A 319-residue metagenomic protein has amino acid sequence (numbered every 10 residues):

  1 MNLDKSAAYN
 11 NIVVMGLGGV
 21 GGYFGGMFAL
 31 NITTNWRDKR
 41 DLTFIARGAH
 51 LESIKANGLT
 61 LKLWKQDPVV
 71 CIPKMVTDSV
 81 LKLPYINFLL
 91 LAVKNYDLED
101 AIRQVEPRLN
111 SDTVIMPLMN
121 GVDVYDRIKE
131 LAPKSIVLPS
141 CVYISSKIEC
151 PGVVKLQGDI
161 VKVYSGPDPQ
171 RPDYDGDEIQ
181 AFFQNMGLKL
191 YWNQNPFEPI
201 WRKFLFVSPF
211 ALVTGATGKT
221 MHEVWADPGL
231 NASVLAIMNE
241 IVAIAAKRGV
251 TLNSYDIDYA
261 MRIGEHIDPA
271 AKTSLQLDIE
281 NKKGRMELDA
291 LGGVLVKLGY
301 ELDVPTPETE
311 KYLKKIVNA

Functional and structural regions predicted by a protein language model:
M1-D67: NAD(P)+-binding Rossmann beta1-loop-alpha1 motif at the extreme N-terminus of oxidoreductases
N2-N10, D41, Q184, L235-A319: NAD(P)-dependent Rossmann-like dehydrogenase/reductase catalytic/cofactor-binding core
N10, R40, N87, S135 (+1 more regions): Nucleotide donor/acceptor-binding cores
G26, L30-T34, R103-P107, E130 (+2 more regions): Short, well-ordered alpha-helices that flank and scaffold nucleotide-derived cofactor binding pockets
P68-V153: Rossmann-like NAD(P)(H) cofactor-binding subdomain of soluble oxidoreductases
P84, N120-P199, K203: Rossmann-fold dinucleotide-binding core
L109, V154-Y164, G215-W225, K272-E280: Helix-loop-beta segment of a Rossmann-like dinucleotide-binding subdomain
F197-W225, G229-V242, D268-P269: Active-site-proximal catalytic alpha-helix in oxidoreductases
